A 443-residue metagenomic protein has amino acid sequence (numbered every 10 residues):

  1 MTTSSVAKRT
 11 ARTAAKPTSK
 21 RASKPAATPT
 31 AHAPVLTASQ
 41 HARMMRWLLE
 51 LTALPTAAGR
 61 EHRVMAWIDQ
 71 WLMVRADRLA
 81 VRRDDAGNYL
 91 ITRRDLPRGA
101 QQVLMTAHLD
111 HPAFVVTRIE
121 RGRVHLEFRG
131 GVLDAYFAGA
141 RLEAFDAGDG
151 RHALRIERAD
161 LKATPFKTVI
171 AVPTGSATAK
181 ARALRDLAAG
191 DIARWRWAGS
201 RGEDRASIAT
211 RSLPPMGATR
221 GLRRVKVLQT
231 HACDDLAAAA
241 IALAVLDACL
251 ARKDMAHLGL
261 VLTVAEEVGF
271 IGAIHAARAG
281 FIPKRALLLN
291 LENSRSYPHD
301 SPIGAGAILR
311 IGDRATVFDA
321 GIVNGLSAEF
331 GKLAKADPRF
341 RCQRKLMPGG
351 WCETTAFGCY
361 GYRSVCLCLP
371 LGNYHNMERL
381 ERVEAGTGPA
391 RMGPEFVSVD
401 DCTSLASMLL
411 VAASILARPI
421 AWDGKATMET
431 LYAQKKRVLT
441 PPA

Functional and structural regions predicted by a protein language model:
M1-A443: N-terminal hydrophobic/helix-forming segments and targeting peptides
